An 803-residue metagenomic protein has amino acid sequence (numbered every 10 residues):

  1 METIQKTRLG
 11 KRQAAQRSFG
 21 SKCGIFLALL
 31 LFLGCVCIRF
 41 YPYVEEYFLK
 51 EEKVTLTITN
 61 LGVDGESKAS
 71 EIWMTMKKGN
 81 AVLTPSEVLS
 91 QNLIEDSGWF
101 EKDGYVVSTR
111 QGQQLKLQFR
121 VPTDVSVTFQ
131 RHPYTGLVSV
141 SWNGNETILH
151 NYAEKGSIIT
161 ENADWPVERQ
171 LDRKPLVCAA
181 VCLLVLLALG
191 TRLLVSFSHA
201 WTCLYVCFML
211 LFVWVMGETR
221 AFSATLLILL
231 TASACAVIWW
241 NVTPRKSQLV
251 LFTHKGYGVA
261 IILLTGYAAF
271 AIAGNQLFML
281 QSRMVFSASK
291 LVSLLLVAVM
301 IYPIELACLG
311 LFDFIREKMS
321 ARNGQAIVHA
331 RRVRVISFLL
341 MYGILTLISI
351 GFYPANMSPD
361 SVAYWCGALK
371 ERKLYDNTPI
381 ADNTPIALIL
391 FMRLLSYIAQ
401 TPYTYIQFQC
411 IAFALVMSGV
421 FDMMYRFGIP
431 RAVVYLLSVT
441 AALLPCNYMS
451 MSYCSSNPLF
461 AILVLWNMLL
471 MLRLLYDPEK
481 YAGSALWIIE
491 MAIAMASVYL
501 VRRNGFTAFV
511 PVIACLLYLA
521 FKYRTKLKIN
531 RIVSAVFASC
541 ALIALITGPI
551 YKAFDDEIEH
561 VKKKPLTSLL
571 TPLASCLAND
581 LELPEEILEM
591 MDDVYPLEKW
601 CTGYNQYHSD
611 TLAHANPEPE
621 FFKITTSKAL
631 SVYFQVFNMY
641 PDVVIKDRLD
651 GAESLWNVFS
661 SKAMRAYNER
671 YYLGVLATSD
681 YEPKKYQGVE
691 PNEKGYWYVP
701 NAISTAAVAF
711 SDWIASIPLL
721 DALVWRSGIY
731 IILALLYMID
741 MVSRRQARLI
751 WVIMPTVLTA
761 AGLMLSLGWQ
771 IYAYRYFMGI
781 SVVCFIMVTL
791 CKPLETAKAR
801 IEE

Functional and structural regions predicted by a protein language model:
M1-V36, A188-M209, I228-G266, V285-T346 (+1 more regions): Start-transfer (signal-anchor) and selected internal transmembrane alpha helices of multi-pass inner/ER membrane
A15-K255, F270: Glycan-recognition surfaces in beta-rich domains, encompassing non-catalytic CBMs and lectin-like receptor-binding
T135, F352-C366, D376-F391, A399-T404 (+1 more regions): Extracytoplasmic catalytic/substrate-binding loops of multi-pass membrane glycan-assembly enzymes
P166-V177, W214-L229, Y403-T404, D650-I753: Membrane-interface anchor segments at the N-terminal boundary of transmembrane helices in multi-pass membrane enzymes
V185-R192, Q407-G428, W466: Transmembrane-helix motifs of polytopic, lipid-linked glycan transferases
H199, C203, R332-I336, V420-L443 (+1 more regions): Transmembrane-helix signature of polytopic, membrane-embedded enzymes that assemble or transfer cell-envelope glycans
W487-R502, S539: Membrane-interface alpha helices of multi-pass inner-membrane proteins
D556-W697: Membrane-proximal stem/loop segments at transmembrane-domain junctions that anchor or position
